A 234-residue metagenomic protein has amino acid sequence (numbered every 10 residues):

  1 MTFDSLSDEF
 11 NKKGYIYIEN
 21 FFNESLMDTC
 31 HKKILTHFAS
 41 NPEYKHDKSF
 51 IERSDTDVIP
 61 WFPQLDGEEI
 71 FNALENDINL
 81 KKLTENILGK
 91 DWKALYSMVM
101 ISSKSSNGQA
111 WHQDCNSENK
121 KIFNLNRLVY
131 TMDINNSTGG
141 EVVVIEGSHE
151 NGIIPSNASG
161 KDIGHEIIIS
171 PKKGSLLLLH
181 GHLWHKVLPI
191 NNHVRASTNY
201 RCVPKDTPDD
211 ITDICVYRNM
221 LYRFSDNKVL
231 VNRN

Functional and structural regions predicted by a protein language model:
M1-K13, E19-W111, S117-E118: Non-heme Fe(II)-dependent double-stranded beta-helix
Y44-H46, L188-N234: Non-heme Fe(II)/2-oxoglutarate
Y96-V99, R127-V129, T198-C202: A structural signal for short, well-ordered beta-strand segments
S105-S170, T207-V216: Catalytic core of non-heme Fe(II) oxygenases with the double-stranded beta-helix
N116, K186-P189: Glycine-rich phosphate/pyrophosphate-binding beta-alpha loops
T131, L183, C202-P204: Short beta-strand segments enriched in hydrophobic/aromatic residues within well-folded beta-rich domains
S170-W184: Conserved metal-binding segment of the jelly-roll/cupin
